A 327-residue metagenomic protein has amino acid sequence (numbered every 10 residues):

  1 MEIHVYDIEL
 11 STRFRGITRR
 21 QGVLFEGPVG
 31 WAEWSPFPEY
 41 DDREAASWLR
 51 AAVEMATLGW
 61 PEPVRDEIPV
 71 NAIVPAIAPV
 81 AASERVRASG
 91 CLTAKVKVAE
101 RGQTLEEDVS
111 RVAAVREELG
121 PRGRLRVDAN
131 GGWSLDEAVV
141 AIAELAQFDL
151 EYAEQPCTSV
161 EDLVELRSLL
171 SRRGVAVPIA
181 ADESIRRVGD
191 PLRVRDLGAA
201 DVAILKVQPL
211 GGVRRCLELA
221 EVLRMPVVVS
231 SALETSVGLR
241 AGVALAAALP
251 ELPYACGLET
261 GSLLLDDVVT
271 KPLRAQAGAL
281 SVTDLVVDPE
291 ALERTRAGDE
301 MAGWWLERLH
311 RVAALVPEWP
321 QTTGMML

Functional and structural regions predicted by a protein language model:
M1-Q147, R173, V269-L327: N-terminal capping/lid subdomain adjacent to the active-site entrance of alpha/beta enzymes
E2-H4, P69, P178, P226 (+1 more regions): Conserved beta-strand segments of alpha/beta enzyme cores
Y6-I8, I73, D182, S230 (+1 more regions): Conserved beta-strand termini and adjacent loop/short-helix elements that scaffold enzyme active sites in alpha/beta
I8-S11, A76, I185, L233 (+1 more regions): Short, solvent-exposed coil/turn elements at secondary-structure transition points
W31, V229, A255-L258, S281-V282: Conserved active-site loop/cleft motifs that coordinate metal ions or position small ligands
L92-A94, V202, P226-V227, P253: Hydrophobic beta-strand segments of well-ordered beta-sheets in folded domains
R101-A244, L265-V268, L273: Catalytic core of soluble alpha/beta enzymes
P250-S262: Short helix/strand-capping turn motifs
